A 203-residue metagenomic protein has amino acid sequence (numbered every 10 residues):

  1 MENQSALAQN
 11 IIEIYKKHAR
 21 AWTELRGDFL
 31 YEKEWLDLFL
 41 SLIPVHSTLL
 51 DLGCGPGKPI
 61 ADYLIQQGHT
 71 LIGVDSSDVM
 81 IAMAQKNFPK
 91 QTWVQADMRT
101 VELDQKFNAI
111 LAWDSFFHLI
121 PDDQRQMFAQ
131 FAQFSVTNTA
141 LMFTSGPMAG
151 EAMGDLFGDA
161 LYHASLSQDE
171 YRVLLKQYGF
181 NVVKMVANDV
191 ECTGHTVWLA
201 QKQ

Functional and structural regions predicted by a protein language model:
E2-P44: Conserved class I S-adenosyl-L-methionine
P44, I120-P121, S135-T137: Helix-to-beta-strand junctions that scaffold the AdoMet/dcAdoMet cofactor pocket in Class I SAM-dependent enzymes
L50, P56-T100: Class I SAM-dependent methyltransferase SAM/SAH-binding core
L111-A112: A conserved beta-strand element that flanks and buttresses the S-adenosyl-L-methionine
R125-T137: A short glycine-rich, Lys/Arg-flanked "PGG" loop and its adjoining helix->strand segment in the class I
N138-S145: Conserved beta-strand signature within the Rossmann-like core of class I S-adenosyl-L-methionine
M153-E170: Acceptor-substrate binding/catalytic loop of class I
A187-Q203: Core SAM-dependent methyltransferase catalytic element
